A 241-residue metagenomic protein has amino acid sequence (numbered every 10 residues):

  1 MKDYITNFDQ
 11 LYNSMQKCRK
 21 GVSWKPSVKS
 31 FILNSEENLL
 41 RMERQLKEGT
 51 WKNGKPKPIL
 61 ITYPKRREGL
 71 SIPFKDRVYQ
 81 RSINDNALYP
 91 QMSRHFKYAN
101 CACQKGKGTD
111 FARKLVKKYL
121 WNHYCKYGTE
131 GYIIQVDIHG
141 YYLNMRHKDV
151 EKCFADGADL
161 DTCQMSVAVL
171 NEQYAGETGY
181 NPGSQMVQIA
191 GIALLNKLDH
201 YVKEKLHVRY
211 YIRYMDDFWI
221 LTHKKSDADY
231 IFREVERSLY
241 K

Functional and structural regions predicted by a protein language model:
M1, N84-V136, G140-R146: Active-site-proximal segment of RNA-dependent polymerases
M1-L40, R44: Non-catalytic, polymerase-adjacent accessory regions of viral genome-replication enzymes
D9-Y12, E36, L40, D76-R81 (+7 more regions): Non-catalytic, well-ordered alpha-helical scaffold segments
K17-K29, I59-L70, K97-A99: Glycine-/proline-rich flexible loop or hinge segments
V28, I32, A102, G106 (+3 more regions): Conserved phosphate/pyrophosphate-binding and hydrolysis machinery centered on Walker-type P-loop NTPases, extending
R44-K65, V78, A158-Q173: Reverse-transcriptase-like RNA-dependent polymerase core
Q45, K118-M215, W219-Y240: Conserved polymerase palm-domain catalytic core
R66-K97, E177-E204: Conserved pre-motif C helix in the palm subdomain of viral-like polymerases
